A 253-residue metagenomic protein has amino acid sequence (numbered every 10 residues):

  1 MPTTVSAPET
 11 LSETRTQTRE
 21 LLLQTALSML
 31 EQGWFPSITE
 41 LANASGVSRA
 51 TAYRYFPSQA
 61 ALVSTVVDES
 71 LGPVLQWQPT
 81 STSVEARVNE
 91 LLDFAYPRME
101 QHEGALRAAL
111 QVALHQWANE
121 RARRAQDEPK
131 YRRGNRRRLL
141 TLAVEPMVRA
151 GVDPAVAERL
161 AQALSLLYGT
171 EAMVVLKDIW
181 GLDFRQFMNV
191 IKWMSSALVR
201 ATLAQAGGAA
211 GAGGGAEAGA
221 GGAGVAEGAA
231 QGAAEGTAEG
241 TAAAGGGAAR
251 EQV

Functional and structural regions predicted by a protein language model:
M1-A44, A60-A61: Basic, helix-initiating cap at the start of DNA-binding domains
Q24, E85-Q111, M188-K192, S196: Amphipathic alpha-helical segments that line or abut small-molecule/effector binding pockets and mediate allosteric
S28-E31, F35, A44, S64-F94: Amphipathic alpha-helical linker/stalk segments
G46-F56: Short hydrophobic/aromatic patch on the recognition helix
Y55-F56, T65, V190: Residues in the recognition helix of alpha-helical DNA-binding motifs
Q101, A108, A118-Q162, N189-R200: Amphipathic alpha-helical packing segments from all-alpha helical-bundle domains
N119-A122, G207-Q252: Intrinsically disordered, low-complexity terminal tails and inter-domain linkers enriched for S/T/G/P/D/E
P146-M194, T202-G213, Q231, E235 (+1 more regions): Hydrophobic/aromatic-rich alpha-helical bundle segments in the mid-to-C-terminal region
